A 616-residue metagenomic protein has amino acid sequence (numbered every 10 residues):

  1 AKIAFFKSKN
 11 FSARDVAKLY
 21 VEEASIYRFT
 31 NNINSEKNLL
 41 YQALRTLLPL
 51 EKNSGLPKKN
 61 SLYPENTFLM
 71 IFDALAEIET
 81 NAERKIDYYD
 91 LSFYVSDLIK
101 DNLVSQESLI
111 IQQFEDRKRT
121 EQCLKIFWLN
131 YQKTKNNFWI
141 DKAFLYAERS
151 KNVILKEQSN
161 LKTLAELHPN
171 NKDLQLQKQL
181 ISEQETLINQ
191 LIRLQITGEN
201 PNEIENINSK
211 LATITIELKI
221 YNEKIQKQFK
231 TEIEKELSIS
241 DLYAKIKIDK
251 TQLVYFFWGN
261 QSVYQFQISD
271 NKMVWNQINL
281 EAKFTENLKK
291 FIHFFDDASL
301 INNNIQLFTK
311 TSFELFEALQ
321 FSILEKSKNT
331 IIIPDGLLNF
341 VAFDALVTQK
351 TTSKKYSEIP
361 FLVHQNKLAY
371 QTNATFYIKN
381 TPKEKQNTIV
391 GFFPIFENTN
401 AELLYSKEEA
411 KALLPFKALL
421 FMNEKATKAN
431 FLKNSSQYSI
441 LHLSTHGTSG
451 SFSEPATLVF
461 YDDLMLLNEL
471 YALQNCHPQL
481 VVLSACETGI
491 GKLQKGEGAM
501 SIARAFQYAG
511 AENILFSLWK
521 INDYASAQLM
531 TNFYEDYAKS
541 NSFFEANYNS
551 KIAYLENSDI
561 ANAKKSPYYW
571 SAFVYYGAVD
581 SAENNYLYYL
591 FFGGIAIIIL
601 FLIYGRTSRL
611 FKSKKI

Functional and structural regions predicted by a protein language model:
K2-N302, N329-A342, R504-Q507, A527 (+2 more regions): Alpha-helical solenoid repeat scaffolds used for protein-protein interaction
S150, V254, Q265, T330-I332 (+8 more regions): Residue-level detector of buried hydrophobic side-chain packing in well-ordered secondary-structure elements
Q158, Y264-F266, W275-N276, F340-F343 (+5 more regions): Short helix/loop capping segments that flank catalytic or ligand/cofactor-binding pockets
K162, Q226, E234-S238, D270-N276 (+2 more regions): Catalytic-core domains of enzymes
L307-L324: Phosphate-interacting basic helix/loop segments used at nucleotide- and nucleic-acid interfaces
I333-G336, F392-F396, N423-E424, L443-G447 (+5 more regions): Active-site-proximal beta-strand/loop segments in catalytic clefts of secreted hydrolases
T372, S439-Q528, N532, L600-F601: Catalytic cores of nucleophile-dependent amide-cleaving enzymes
E454-T457, D462-C476, Y524-I616: Caspase-like cysteine protease fold
